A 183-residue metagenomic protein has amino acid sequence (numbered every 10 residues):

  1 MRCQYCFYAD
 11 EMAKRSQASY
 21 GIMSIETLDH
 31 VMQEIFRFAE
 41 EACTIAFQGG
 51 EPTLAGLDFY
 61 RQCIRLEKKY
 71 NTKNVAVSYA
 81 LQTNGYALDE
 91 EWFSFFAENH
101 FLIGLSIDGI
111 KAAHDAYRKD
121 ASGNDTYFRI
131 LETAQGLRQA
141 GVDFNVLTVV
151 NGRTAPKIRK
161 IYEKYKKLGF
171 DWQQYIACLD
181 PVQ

Functional and structural regions predicted by a protein language model:
M1-M23: Canonical Radical SAM [4Fe-4S] cluster-binding loop centered on the CxxxCxxC motif and its immediate flanking residues
M1-R2, E51-L54: Cysteine-centered iron-sulfur cluster-binding motifs in ferredoxin-type domains/subunits of redox enzymes
M12, E51, G109: Flexible, active-site-proximal loop/turn residues at the rims of small-molecule/cofactor binding pockets and catalytic
S19-M23, P52, S122: Pocket-edge positions in alpha/beta enzyme catalytic cores
L28-A46, A55-V182: Radical SAM/AdoMet-radical enzyme domain recognition
